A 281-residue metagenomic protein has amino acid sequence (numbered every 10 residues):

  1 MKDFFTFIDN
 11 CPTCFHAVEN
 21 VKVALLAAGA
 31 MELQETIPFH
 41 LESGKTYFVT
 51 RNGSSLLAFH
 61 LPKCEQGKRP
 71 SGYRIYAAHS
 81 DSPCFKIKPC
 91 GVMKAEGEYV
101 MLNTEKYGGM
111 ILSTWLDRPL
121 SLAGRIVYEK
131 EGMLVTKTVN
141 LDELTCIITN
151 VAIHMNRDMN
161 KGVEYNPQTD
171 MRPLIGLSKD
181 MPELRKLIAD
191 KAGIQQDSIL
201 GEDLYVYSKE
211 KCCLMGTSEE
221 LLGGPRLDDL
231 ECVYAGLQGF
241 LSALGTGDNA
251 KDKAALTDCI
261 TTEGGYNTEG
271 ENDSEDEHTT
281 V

Functional and structural regions predicted by a protein language model:
M1-V281: N-terminal hydrophobic/helix-forming segments and targeting peptides
